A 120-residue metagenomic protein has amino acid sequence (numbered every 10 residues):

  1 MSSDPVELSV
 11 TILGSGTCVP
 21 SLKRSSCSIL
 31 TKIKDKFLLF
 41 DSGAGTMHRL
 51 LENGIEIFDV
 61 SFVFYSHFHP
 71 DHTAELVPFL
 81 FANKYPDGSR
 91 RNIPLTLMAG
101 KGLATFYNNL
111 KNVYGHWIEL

Functional and structural regions predicted by a protein language model:
M1-L120: Binuclear metal-dependent hydrolase catalytic cores
